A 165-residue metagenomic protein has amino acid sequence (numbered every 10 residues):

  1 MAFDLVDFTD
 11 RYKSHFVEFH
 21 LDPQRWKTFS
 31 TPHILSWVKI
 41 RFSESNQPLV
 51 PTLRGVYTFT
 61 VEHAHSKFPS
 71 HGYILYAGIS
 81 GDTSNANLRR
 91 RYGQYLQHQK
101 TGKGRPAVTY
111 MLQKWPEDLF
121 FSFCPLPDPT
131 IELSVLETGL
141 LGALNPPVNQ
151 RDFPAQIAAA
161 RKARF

Functional and structural regions predicted by a protein language model:
M1-L75, I79-F165: Boundary/linker segments flanking structured domains
